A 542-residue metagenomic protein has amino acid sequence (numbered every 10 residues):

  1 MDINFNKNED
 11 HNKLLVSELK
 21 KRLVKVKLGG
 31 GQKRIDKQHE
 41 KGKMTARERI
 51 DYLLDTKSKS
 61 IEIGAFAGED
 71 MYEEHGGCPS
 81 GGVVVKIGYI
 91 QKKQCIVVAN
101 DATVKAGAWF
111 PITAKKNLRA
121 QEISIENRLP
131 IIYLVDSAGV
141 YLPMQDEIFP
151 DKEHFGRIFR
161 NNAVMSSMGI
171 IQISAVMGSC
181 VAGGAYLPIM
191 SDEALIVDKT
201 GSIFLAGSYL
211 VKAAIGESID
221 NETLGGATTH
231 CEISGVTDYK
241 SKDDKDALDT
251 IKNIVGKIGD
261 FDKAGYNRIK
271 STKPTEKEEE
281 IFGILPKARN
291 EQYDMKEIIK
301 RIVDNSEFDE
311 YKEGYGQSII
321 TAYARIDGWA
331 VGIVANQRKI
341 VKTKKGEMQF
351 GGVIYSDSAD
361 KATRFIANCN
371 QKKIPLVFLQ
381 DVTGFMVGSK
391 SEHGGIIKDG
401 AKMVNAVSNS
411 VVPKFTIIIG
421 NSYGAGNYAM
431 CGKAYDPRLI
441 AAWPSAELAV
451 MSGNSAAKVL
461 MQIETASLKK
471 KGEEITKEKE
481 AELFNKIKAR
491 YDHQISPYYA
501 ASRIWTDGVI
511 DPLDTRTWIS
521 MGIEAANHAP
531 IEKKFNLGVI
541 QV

Functional and structural regions predicted by a protein language model:
M1-V542: Ligand-binding clefts of soluble mixed alpha/beta catalytic domains
